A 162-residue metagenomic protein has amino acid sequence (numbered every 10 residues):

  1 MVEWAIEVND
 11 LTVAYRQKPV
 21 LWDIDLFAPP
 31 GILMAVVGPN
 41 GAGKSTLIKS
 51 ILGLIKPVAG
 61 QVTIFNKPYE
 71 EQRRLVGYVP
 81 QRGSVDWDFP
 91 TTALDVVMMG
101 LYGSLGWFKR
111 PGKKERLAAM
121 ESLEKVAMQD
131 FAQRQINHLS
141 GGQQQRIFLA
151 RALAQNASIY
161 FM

Functional and structural regions predicted by a protein language model:
I6, V20-D23, A132: Conserved structural motif at the start of ABC-family nucleotide-binding domains
V37-P39: The feature captures the beta-strand-to-loop junction immediately N-terminal to the Walker
L52: Helix-to-loop junction immediately C-terminal to a conserved catalytic motif
G60-Q72: Conserved ABC transporter NBD signature motif
K113-F131: Conserved ABC ATPase "signature" region
Q135-L139, Q143: Conserved ABC ATPase signature
Y160-M162: Catalytic Walker B motif of ABC-type/P-loop ATPase nucleotide-binding domains
